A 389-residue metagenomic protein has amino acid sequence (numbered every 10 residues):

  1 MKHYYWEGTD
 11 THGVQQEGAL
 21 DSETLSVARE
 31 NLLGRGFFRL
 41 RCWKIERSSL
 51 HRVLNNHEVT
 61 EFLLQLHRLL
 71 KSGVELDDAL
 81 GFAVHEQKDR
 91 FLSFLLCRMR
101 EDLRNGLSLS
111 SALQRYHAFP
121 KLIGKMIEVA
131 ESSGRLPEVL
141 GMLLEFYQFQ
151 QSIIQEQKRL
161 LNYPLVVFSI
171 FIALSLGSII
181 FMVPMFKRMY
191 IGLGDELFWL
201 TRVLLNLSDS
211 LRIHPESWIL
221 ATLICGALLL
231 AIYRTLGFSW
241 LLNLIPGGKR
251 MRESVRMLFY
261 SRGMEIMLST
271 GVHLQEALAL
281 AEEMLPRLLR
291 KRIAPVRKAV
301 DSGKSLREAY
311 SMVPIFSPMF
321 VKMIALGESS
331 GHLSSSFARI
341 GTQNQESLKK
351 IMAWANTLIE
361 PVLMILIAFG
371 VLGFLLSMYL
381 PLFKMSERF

Functional and structural regions predicted by a protein language model:
K2-D10: A short beta-strand micro-motif
Q15-D21: A short, exposed loop/beta-hairpin motif centered on an aromatic-Gly-Thr core
L33-H67, S239-R252, R256: Membrane-interfacial amphipathic helices
H57-E156, K249-A355: Glycine- and small-hydrophobic-enriched helix-loop-helix hairpins
S152-V203, L211-Y233, E346-F389: Bilayer-spanning, highly hydrophobic alpha-helical transmembrane segments
D195-L205, N243-S261: Membrane-cytosol interface motif
